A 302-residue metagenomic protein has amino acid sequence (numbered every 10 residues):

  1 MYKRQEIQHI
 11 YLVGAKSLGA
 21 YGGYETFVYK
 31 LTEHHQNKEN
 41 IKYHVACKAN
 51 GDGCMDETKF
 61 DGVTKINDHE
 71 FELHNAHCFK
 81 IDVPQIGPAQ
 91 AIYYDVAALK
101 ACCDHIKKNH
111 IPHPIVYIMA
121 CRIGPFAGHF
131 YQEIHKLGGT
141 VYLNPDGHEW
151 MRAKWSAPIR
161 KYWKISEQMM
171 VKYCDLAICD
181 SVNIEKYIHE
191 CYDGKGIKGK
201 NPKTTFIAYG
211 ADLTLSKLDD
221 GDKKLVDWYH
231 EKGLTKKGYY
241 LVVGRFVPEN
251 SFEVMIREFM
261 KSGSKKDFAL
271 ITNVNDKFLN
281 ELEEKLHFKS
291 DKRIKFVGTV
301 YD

Functional and structural regions predicted by a protein language model:
I7, L12-Y21, H34-P88, I184 (+4 more regions): N-terminal strand-loop element at the rim of the active site of nucleotide-sugar-dependent glycosyltransferases
I10-Y11, Y229-N250, I256-G263, F268-A269: Conserved donor-binding/catalytic core segment of Leloir-type glycosyltransferases
C47-G51, A211-D212, V243, K266-E283 (+1 more regions): Glycosyltransferase donor-sugar binding loop
T58-I66, K217-G233: A short helix/loop element that forms part of the nucleotide-sugar donor recognition site in Leloir-type
L73-K100, R152-I159: A short, charged, and often flexible helix/loop element on the N-terminal side of the glycosyltransferase catalytic
Q90-A101, H113-P145: An aromatic- and histidine-rich active-site surface loop
I159-A177: Membrane-proximal helix-turn-helix segments that form the acceptor-binding/catalytic region of lipid-linked
V171-K203, A211-S216, L225: A short, active-site helix/loop in glycosyltransferases that binds the activated sugar's phosphate group
